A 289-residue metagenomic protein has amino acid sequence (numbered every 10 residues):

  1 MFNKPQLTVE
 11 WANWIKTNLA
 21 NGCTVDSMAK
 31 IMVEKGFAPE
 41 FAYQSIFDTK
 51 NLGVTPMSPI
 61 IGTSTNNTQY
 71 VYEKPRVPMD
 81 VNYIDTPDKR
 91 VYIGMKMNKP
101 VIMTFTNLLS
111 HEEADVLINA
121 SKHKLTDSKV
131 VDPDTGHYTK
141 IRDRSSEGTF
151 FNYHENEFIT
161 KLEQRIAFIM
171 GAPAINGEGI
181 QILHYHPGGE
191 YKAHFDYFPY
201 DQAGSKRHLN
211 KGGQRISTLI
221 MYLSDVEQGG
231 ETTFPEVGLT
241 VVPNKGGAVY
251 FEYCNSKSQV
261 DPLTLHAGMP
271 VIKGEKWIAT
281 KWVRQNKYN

Functional and structural regions predicted by a protein language model:
F2, Q6, E10-T24, A29-Y250 (+1 more regions): Fe(II)/2-oxoglutarate oxygenase catalytic core
